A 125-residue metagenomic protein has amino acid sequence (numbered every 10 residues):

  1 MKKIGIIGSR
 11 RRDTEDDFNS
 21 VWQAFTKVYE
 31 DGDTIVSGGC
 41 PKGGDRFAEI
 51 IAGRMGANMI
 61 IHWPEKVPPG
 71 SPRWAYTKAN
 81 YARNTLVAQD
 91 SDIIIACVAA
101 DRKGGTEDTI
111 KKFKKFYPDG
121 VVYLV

Functional and structural regions predicted by a protein language model:
I4, G8-V125: Acidic/glycine-enriched connector segments
